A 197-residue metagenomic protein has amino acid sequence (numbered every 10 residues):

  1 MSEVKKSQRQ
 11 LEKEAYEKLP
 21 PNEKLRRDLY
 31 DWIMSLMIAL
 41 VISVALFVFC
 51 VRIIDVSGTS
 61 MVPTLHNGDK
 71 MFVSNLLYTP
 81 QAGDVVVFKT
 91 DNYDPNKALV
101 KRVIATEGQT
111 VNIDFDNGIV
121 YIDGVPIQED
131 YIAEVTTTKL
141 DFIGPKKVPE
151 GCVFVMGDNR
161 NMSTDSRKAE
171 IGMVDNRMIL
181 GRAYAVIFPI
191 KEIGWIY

Functional and structural regions predicted by a protein language model:
M1-A98, V174-M178, R182-Y197: Protein maturation boundaries and topogenic segments
E23, F142-A185, I190, Y197: Acidic/glycine-rich C-terminal interaction modules and beta/coil loop segments that lie outside canonical DNA-binding
S60-T64, S74-P80, R102, G118 (+3 more regions): Short, surface-exposed secondary-structure edge patches
D69, Q81-D84, Q109, C152 (+1 more regions): Structural motif
P95, V135-K139: Short gly/ser/thr-rich secondary-structure transition/capping motifs
K101-N112: RNA pseudouridine synthases
Y121-G124: Short strand-turn-strand beta-turns centered on an Asx-Gly dipeptide
